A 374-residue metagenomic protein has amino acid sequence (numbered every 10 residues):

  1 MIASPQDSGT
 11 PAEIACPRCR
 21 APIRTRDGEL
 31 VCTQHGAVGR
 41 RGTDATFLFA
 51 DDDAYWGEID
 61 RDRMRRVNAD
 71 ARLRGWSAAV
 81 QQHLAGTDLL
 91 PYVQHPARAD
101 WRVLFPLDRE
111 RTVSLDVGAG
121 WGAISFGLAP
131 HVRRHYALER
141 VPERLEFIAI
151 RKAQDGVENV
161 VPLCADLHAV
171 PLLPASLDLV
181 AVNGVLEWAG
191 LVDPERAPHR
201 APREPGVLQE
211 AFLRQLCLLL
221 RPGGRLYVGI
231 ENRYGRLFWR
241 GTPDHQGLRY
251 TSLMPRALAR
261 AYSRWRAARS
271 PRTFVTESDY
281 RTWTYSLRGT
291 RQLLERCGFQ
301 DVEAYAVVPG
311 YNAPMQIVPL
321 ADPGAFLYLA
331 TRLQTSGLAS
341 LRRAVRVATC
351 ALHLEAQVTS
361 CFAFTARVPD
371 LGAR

Functional and structural regions predicted by a protein language model:
D88-T112: Conserved alpha-helix/loop element of class I SAM-dependent methyltransferases that forms part of the SAM/SAH-binding
R111-G120: Conserved class I S-adenosyl-L-methionine
W121-V132: Conserved SAM-binding loop of SAM-dependent methyltransferases across substrates and taxa, primarily the Class I
V141: Conserved SAM/SAH-binding beta-strand->alpha-helix loop
A201-R225: A short glycine-rich, Lys/Arg-flanked "PGG" loop and its adjoining helix->strand segment in the class I
V228-A257: Conserved class I S-adenosyl-L-methionine
T273-G289: Acceptor-substrate binding/catalytic loop of class I
E303-Q334: Conserved catalytic loop of SAM-dependent methyltransferase domains
